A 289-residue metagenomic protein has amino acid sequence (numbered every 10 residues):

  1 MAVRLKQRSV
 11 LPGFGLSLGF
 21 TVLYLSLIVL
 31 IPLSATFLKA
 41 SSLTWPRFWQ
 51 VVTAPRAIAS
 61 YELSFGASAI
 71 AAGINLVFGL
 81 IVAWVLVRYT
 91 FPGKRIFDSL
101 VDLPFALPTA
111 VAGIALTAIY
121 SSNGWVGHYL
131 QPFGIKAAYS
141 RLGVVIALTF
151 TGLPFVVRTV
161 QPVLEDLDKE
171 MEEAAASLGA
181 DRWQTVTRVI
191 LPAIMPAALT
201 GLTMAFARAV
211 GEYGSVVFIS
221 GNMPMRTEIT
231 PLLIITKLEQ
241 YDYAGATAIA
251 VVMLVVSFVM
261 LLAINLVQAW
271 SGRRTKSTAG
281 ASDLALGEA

Functional and structural regions predicted by a protein language model:
A2-V3, L16-F20, I31, A35 (+4 more regions): C-terminal transmembrane helix and the adjacent membrane-cytosol boundary/short C-terminal tail of inner/organellar
V3-G15, T36-G73, R88-Y89, K237-A244: Periplasmic/extracellular loop-to-transmembrane helix junction in inner-membrane transport proteins
V3-R8, W45-T53, I58, G93-K94 (+3 more regions): Membrane-interfacial helix termini and adjacent extracytoplasmic/periplasmic loops of multi-pass transporters
V3-V10, I70-V101, I114, A118 (+3 more regions): Transmembrane-helix boundary motif in ABC transporter permease subunits
V10-L11, P55-A57, Y213-V267, G287-A289: Interhelical loop and adjacent transmembrane-helix boundary motif in polytopic membrane transport permeases
G19-Y24, G73, F97-S99, L103 (+3 more regions): Transmembrane alpha-helices
L27, E62, G66-F78, V82 (+5 more regions): Hydrophobic alpha-helical transmembrane segments of multipass integral membrane proteins, especially permease/channel
A106-G113: Transmembrane alpha-helices and adjacent helix-loop boundaries
